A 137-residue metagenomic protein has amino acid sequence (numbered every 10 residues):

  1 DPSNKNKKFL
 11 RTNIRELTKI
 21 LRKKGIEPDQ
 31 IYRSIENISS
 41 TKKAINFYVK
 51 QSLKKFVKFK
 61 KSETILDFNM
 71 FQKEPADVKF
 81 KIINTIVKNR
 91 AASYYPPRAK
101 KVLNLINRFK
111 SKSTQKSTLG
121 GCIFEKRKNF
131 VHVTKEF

Functional and structural regions predicted by a protein language model:
D1-D29: Acidic, Mg2+-coordinating catalytic module of metal-dependent nucleases/exonucleases that use a two-metal-ion mechanism
E16, K24-F137: AMP-forming adenylation/ATP pyrophosphatase catalytic core
